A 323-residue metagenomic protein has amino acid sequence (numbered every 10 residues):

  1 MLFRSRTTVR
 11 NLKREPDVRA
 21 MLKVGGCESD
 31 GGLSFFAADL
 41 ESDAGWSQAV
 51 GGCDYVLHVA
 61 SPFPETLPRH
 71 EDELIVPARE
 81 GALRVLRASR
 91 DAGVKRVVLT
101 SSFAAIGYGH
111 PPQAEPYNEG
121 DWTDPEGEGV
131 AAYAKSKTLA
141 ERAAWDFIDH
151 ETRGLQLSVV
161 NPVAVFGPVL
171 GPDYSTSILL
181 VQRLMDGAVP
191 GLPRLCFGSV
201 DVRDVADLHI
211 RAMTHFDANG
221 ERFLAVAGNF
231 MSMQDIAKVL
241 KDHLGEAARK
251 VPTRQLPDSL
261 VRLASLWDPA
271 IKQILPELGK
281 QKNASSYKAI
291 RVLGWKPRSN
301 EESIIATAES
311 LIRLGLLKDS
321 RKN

Functional and structural regions predicted by a protein language model:
M1-L2: Conserved small/polar residues in nucleotide/adenosyl-binding loops
L12, D17, K23-E80: NAD(P)H-binding glycine-rich loop region in Rossmannoid oxidoreductase-like domains and their noncatalytic homologs
H58, P62, L67-Y133: Conserved Rossmann-fold NAD(P)-dependent oxidoreductase catalytic core, especially the SDR/UDP-sugar
L67-P68, D124-V130, G171-P172, I178-D204 (+1 more regions): A conserved pocket-lining segment of Rossmann-fold NAD(P)-dependent short-chain dehydrogenase/reductase
G127-S158: Active-site Tyr-X1-5-Lys
E151-L155, G167-L180, A212-F223, A247: Glycine/proline-rich active-site loop of Rossmann-fold NAD(P)-dependent oxidoreductases
L208-Q273, R291, N300-N323: Mid/C-terminal beta-alpha module of Rossmann-like enzyme folds, strongest in SDR-family dehydrogenases/epimerases
